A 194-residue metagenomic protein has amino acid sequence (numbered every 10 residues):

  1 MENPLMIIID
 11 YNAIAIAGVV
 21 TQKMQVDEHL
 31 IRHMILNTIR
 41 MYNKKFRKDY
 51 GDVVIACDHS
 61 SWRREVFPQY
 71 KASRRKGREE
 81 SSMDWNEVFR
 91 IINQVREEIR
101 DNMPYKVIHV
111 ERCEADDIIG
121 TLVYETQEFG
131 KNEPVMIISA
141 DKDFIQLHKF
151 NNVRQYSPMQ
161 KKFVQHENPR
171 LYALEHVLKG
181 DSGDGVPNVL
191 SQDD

Functional and structural regions predicted by a protein language model:
M1-E98: Domain-level signal for Mg2+-assisted phosphodiester chemistry and nucleotide/NA-binding surfaces in nucleic-acid
E2-N3, D49-Y50, K76-D194: Extended two-metal-dependent nuclease catalytic cores across DNA- and RNA-processing enzymes
